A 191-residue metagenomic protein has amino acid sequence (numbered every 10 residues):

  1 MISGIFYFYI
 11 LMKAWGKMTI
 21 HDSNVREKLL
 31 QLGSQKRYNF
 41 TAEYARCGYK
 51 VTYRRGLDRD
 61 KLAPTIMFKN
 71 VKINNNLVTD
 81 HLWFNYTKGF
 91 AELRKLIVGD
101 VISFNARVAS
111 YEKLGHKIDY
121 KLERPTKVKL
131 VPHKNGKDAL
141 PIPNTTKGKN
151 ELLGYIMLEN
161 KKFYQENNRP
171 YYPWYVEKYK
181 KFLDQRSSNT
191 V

Functional and structural regions predicted by a protein language model:
M1-K17: N-terminal amphipathic/basic-hydrophobic helices that include classical n-h-c signal peptides and signal-anchor
K13-H21, Q35, C47-Y49, P132-V191: Nucleic-acid-binding small beta-barrel platforms of the OB/S1 family and closely associated recruitment extensions
G33-F68: Structural detector for short beta-strands of small beta-barrel domains
A42-A45, G99-A109: OB-fold and OB-like beta-barrel modules that bind single-stranded nucleic acids
R46-G48, K72, V108-E112: Beta-strand elements of well-folded, non-transmembrane domains
D58-I73, P125-V131: Short solvent-exposed strand/turn elements
I73-L96: Beta-strand/loop nucleic-acid-binding surfaces
R107-I142: OB-fold/S1-family single-stranded nucleic acid-binding modules
